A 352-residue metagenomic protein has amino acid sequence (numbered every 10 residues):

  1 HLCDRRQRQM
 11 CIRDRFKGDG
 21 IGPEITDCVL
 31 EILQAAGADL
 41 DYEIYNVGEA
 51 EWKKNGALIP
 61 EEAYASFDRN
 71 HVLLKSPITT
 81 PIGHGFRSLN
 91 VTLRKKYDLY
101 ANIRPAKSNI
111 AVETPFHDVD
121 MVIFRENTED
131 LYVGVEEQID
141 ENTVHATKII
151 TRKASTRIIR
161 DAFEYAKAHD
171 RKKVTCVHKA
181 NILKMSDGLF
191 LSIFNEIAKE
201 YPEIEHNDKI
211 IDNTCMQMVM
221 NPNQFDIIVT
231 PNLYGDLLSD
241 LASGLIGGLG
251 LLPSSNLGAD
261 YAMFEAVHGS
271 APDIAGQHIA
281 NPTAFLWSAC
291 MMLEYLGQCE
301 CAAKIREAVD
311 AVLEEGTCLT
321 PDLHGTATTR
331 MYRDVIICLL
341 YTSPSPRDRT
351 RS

Functional and structural regions predicted by a protein language model:
H1-R8, I12, Y341-S352: Single conserved hydrophobic/aromatic residue that forms the stacking wall/gate of nucleotide- or nucleobase-binding
R13-E43: N-terminal phosphate-binding or glycine-rich loops at protein starts, especially the Walker A/P-loop of NTPases
F16-C28, T143-I210: Glycine-rich phosphate/diphosphate-binding loop of Rossmann-like nucleotide-binding domains
D19-G22, H71, F124, A162 (+5 more regions): Buried hydrophobic positions in well-ordered alpha/beta secondary-structure cores of metabolic enzymes
L40-D41, H169-H178, Y201-K209, Q298-R306 (+1 more regions): Flexible, glycine/charged-enriched surface loops at secondary-structure junctions
E49-A63, L191-E200, E205-D226: N-terminal small/polar loop signature for handling phosphorylated ligands or for N-terminal nucleophile
E49-E51, Q217-T317: Glycine-rich phosphate/nucleotide-binding loop
W52-D140, V144-H145, L233: N-terminal glycine-rich phosphate/adenylate-binding segment common to multiple enzyme folds
